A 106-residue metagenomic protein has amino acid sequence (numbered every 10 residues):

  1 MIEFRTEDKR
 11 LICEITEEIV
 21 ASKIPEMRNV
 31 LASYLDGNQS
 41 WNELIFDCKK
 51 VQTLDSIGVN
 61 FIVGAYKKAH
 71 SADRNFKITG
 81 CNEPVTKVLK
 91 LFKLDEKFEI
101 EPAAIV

Functional and structural regions predicted by a protein language model:
M1-T53, Y66-V106: STAS-like cytosolic regulatory interaction modules
